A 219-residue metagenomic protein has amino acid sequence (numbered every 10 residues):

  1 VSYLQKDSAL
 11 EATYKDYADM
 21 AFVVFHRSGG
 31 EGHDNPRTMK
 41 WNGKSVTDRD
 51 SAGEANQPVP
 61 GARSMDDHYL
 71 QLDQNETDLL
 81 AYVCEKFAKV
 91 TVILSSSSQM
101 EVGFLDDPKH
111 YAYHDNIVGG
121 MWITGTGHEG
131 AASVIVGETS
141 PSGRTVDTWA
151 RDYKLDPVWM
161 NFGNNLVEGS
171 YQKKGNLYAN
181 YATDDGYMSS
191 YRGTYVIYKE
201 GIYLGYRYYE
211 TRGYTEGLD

Functional and structural regions predicted by a protein language model:
V1-D219: C-terminal non-catalytic regions of proteins with extracellular/luminal or membrane-system context
